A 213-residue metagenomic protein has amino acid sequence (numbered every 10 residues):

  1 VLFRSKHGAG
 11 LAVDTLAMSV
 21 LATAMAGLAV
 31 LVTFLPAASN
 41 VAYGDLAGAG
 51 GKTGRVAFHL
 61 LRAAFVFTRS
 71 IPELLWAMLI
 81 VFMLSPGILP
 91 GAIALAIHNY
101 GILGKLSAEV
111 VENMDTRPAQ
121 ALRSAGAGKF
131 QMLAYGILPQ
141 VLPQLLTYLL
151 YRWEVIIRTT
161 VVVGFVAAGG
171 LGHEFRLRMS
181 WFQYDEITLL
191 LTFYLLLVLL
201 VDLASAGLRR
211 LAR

Functional and structural regions predicted by a protein language model:
S5, A9, V13, T53-L60 (+5 more regions): Alpha-helical membrane-protein architecture signal
S5-S39, Y43: Transmembrane alpha-helix signature in integral membrane proteins
G10, F58-R69, E109-S124, Y135 (+2 more regions): Short amphipathic alpha-helical coupling elements at transmembrane boundaries
L46-A96: Generic hydrophobic transmembrane alpha-helix motif, especially the helices
F82, P86-I137, P143-R152, L203-A206: Membrane-cytosol interface at the C-terminal ends of specific transmembrane alpha-helices in multi-pass membrane
F82, T159-Y194, A212-R213: Glycine-rich helix-loop "coupling/hinge" segments at transmembrane-helix boundaries in multipass transporters
P143, T147-L150, T188-R213: C-terminal transmembrane helix and the adjacent membrane-cytosol boundary/short C-terminal tail of inner/organellar
